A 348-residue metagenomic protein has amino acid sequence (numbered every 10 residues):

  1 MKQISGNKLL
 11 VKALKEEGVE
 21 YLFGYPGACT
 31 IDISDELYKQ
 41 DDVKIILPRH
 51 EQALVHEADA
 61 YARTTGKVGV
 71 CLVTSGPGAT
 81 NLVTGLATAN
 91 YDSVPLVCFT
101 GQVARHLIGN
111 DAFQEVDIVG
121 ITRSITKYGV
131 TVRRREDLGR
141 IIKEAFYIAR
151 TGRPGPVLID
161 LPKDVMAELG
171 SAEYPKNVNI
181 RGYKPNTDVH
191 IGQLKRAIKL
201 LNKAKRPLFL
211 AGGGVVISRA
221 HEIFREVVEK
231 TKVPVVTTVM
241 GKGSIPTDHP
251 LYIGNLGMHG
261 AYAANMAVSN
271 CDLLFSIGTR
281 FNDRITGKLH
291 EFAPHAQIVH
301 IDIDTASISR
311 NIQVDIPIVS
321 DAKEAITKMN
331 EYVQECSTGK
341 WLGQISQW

Functional and structural regions predicted by a protein language model:
K2, E136, A172, K199 (+1 more regions): Phosphate/pyrophosphate-binding active-site segments
E20-D59, L72, V189, R196-L274: Anionic-ligand anchoring segments at beta-strand to alpha-helix junctions in alpha/beta enzyme folds, i.e., glycine
E20-F23, V43-I46, T64-V103, L210-G213 (+1 more regions): A short, small-residue-rich loop immediately preceding and capping a beta-strand
G27-C29, V103, L161-A167, G213-V215 (+1 more regions): Glycine-rich beta-alpha junction loops
T30-D32, A53-E57, P77-L86, N90 (+2 more regions): Short glycine/serine/threonine-rich phosphate/pyrophosphate-binding segments that cradle anionic phosphate groups
F113-G152, N270, D321, A325 (+2 more regions): Conserved thiamine diphosphate
I148-K203, W341-L342: Conformationally flexible catalytic loops at phosphate/diphosphate-handling active centers
G257-I308, I316: Phosphate/diphosphate-binding loops
